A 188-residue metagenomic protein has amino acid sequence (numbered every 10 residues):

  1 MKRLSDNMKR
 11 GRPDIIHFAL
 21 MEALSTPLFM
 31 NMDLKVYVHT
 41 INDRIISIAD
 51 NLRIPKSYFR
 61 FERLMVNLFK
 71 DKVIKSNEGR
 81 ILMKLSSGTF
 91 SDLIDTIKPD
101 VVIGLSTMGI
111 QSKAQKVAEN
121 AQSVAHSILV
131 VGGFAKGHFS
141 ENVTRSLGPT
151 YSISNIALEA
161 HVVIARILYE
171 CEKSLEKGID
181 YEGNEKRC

Functional and structural regions predicted by a protein language model:
M1-G109, E172, E176: RNA substrate-binding interface of SAM-dependent RNA methyltransferases
L20, L105, L129-V130, T150: Structural signal for hydrophobic/aromatic residues that build the beta-strand cores of folded beta-sheet domains
S47-A49, A114-V117, S140-N142: Short, well-ordered secondary-structure micro-motifs
D95-T96, S123, V143: Structural alpha-helical scaffold elements that stabilize or flank donor/cofactor-binding regions in carbohydrate
P99-D100, A125, S146-G148: Short, well-ordered alpha-helix to beta-strand connector turns
S106-Q115, A125-H138: Long, charge-patterned amphipathic alpha-helical coiled-coil/hairpin "stalk" segments used as oligomerization
A118-N120, V162: RNase H-like, Mg2+-dependent phosphodiesterase core, and more generally RNA phosphate-backbone-engaging helix-loop
A135-C188: Structured adenosyl-cofactor binding patch, chiefly the S-adenosyl-L-methionine
